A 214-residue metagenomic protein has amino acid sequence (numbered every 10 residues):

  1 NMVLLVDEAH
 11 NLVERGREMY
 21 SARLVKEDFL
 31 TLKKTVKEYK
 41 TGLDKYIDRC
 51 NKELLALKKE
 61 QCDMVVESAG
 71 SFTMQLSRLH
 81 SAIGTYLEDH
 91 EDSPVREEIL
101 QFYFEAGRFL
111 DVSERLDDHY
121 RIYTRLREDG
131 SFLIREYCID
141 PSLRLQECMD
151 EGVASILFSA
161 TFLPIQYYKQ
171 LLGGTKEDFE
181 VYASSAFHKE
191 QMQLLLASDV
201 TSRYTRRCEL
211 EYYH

Functional and structural regions predicted by a protein language model:
N1-H214: ASCE RecA-like P-loop NTPase motor cores that couple ATP hydrolysis to mechanical translocation on nucleic acids
